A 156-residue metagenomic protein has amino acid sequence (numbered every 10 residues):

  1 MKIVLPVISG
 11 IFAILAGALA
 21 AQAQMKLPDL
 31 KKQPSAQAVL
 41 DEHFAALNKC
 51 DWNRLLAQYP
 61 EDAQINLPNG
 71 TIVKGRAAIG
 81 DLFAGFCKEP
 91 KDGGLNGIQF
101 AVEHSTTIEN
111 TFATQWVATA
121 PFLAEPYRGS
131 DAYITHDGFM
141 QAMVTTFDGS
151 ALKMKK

Functional and structural regions predicted by a protein language model:
M1-S9: Bacterial N-terminal signal peptides that target proteins for export
I8-A18: Bacterial N-terminal signal peptides
A20-A57, E61, M154: Short, low-complexity N-terminal intrinsically disordered segments enriched in polar/charged residues
H43, L55-L56, A63, G75 (+4 more regions): Hydrophobic pocket/interface hotspot
Y59, A118-A120, T146-F147: Short beta-strand segments enriched in hydrophobic/aromatic residues within well-folded beta-rich domains
A63-K74, K88-G93: A short gly/proline-enriched turn/hairpin at secondary-structure junctions
D81-P126: Surface-exposed, charged secondary-structure patches
P126-K156: Short beta-strand edge/turn micro-motifs at domain boundaries
